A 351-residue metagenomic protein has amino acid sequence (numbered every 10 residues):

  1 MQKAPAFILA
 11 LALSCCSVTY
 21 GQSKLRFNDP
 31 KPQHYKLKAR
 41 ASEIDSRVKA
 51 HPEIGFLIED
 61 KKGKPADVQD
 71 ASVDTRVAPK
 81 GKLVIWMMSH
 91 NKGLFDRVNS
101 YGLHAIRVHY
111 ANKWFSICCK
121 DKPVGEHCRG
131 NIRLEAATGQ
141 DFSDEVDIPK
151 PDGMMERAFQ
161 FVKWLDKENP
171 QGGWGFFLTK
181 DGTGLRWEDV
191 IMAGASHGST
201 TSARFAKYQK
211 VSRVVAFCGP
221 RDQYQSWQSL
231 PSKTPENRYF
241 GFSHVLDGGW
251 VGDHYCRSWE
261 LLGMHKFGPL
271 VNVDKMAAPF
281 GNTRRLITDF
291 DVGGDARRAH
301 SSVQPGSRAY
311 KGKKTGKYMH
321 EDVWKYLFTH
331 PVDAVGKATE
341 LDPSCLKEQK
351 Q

Functional and structural regions predicted by a protein language model:
I8-C16: Bacterial N-terminal signal peptides
S23-R76: N-terminal cap/lid segment of alpha/beta-hydrolase-fold proteins
K80-S89: Short beta-strand element of the alpha/beta-hydrolase
G102-C119: Conserved alpha/beta-hydrolase
H127-G182: Alpha/beta-hydrolase active-site loop
K180-G194: Alpha/beta-hydrolase fold nucleophile elbow
A193-G198, S202: Gly/Ala-rich beta-loop-alpha elbow adjacent to hydrolase catalytic centers
S212-A309: The feature captures the conserved acid-bearing segment of alpha/beta-hydrolase catalytic domains
